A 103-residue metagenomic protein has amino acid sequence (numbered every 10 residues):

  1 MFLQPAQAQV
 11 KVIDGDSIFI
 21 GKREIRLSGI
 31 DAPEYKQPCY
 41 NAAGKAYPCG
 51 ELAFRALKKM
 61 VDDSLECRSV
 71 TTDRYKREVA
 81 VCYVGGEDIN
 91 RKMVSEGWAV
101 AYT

Functional and structural regions predicted by a protein language model:
M1-T103: Small beta-barrel nucleic-acid-binding modules, primarily SNase/OB-fold domains and secondarily Tudor-like barrels
